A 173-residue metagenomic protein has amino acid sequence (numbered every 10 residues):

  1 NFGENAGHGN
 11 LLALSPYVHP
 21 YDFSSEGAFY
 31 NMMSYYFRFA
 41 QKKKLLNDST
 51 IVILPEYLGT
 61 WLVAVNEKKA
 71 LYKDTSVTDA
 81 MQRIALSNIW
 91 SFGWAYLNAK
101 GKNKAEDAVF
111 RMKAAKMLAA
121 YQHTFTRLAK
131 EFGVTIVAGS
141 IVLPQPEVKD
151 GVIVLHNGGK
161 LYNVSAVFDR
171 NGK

Functional and structural regions predicted by a protein language model:
N1-K173: Hydrophobic structural segments
